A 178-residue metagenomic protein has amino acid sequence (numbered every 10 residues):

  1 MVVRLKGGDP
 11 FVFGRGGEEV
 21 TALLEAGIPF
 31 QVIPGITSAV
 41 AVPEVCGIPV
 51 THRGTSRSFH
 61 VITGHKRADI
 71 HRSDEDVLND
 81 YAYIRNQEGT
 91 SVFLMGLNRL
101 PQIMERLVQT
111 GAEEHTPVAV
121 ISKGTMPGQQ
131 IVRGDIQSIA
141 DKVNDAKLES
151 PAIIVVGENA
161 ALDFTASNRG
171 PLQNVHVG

Functional and structural regions predicted by a protein language model:
M1-V3, T21, F30-Q31, T37-G178: Beta-strand/loop-alpha-helix module characteristic of Rossmann-like adenine-cofactor folds
V3-R4, P10, R15-V20, A26 (+1 more regions): Ligand-binding beta-strand-loop-alpha-helix segment within the catalytic cores of soluble metabolic enzymes
G8-P10, K123-G124: Active-site beta-loop-alpha junctions enriched in small/polar residues
